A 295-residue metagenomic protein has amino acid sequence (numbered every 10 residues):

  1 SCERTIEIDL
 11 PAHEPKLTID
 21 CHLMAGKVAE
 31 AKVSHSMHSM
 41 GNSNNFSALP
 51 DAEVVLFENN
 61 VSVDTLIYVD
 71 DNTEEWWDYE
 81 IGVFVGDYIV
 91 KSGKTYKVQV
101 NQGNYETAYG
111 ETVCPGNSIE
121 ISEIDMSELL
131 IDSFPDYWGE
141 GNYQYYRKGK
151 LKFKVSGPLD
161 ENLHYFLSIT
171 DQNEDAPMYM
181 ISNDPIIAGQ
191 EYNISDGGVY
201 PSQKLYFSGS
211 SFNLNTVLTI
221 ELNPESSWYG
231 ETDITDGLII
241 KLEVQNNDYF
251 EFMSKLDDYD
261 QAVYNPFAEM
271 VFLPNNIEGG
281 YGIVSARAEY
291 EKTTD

Functional and structural regions predicted by a protein language model:
E3-D295: A sequence/structural signal for flexible, mid-protein segments enriched in small/helix-disrupting residues
